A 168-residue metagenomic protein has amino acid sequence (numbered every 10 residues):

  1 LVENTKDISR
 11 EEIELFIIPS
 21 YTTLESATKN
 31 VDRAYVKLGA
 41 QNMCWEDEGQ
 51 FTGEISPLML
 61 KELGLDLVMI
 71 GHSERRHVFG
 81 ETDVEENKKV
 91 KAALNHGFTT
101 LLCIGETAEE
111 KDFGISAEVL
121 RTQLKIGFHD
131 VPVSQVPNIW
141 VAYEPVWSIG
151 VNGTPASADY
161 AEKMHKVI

Functional and structural regions predicted by a protein language model:
L1-I168: Active-site loop-to-helix "anion-binding N-cap" substructures in soluble metabolic enzymes
